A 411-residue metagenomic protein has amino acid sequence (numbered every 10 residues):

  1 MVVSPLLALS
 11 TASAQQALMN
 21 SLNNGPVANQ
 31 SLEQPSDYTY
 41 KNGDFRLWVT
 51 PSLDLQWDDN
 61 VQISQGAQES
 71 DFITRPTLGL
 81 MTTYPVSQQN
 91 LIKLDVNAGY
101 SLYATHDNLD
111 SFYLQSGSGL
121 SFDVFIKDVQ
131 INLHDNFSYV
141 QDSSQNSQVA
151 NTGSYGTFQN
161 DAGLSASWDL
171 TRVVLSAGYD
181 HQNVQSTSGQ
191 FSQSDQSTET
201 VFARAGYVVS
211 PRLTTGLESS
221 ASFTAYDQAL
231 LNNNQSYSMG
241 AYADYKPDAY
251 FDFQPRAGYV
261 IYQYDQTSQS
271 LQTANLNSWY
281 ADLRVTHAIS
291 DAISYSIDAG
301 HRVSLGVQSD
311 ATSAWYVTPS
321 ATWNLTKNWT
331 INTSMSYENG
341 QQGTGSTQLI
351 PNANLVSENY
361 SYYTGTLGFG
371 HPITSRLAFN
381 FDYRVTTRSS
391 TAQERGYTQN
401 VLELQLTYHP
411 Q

Functional and structural regions predicted by a protein language model:
M1-A8: Bacterial N-terminal signal peptides
A14-Q411: Gram-negative and organellar
